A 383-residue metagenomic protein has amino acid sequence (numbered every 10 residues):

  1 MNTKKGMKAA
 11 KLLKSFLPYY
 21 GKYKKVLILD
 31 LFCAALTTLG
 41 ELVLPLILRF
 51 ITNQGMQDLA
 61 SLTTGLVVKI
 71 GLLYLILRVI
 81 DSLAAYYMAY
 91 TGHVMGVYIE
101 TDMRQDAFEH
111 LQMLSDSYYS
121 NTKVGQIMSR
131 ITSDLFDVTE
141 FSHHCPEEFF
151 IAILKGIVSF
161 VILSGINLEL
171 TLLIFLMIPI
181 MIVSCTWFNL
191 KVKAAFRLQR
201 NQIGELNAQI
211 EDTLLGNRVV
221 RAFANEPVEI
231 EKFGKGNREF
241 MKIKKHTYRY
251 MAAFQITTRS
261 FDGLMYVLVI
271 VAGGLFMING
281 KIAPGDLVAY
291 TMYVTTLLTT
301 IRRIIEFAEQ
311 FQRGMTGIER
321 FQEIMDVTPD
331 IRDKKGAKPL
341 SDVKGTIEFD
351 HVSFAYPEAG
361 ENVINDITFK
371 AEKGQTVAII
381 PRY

Functional and structural regions predicted by a protein language model:
M1-G21, F50, Y90-F136, E205-E211 (+3 more regions): Extended non-transmembrane interhelical loops and adjacent amphipathic helices of multipass membrane proteins
K24-K25, M113-S117, S133-S142, P146 (+9 more regions): An intracellular "coupling" helix at the cytosolic face of ABC transporter transmembrane type-1 domains
L27-Y87, S164-E169, G280-P284: Transmembrane helix-loop-helix hairpins at lipid-water interfaces of multipass membrane proteins, especially the type-1
F32, L36, G40, L44 (+3 more regions): Hydrophobic alpha-helical transmembrane segments of ABC transporter permease domains
F32-C33, L77-G96, E147-L154, F175-Q199 (+4 more regions): Alpha-helical transmembrane segments of multi-pass membrane proteins
L46, F50, Q54, Y90 (+8 more regions): Transmembrane alpha-helix boundary and packing residues in multipass membrane permease domains and related
Q57-L59, T63, K69-L72, I162-L176 (+2 more regions): Helix-loop-helix
D333-K334, L340-Y383: ABC-type nucleotide-binding domain
